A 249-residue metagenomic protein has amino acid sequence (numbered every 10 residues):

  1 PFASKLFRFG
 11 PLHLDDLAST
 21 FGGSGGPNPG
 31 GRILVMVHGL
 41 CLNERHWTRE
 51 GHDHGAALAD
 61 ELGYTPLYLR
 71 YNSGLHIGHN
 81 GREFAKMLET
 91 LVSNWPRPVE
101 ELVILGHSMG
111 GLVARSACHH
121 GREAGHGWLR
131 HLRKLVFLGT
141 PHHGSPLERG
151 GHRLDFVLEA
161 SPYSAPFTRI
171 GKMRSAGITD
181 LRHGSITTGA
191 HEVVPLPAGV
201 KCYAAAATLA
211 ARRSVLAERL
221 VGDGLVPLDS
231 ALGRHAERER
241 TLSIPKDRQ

Functional and structural regions predicted by a protein language model:
P1-L69: Flexible, membrane-associating and regulatory peripheral segments of lipid-active enzymes
G30-R32, Y64, P98-E101, V200: Short coil/turn segments at beta-strand junctions that form active-site/ligand-binding loops
V37-G39, H107-S108, G139, D223: The conserved beta1-alpha1 loop
H46-E50, H79-R82, C118-H119, R149-G150: Short coil/turn segments at secondary-structure boundaries
L75-N94: Alpha/beta-hydrolase active-site loop
L105-G106, G110, A114: Gly/Ala-rich beta-loop-alpha elbow adjacent to hydrolase catalytic centers
H119-Q249: Helical cap/lid subdomain of alpha/beta-hydrolase-fold lipid enzymes that gates access to the catalytic pocket
